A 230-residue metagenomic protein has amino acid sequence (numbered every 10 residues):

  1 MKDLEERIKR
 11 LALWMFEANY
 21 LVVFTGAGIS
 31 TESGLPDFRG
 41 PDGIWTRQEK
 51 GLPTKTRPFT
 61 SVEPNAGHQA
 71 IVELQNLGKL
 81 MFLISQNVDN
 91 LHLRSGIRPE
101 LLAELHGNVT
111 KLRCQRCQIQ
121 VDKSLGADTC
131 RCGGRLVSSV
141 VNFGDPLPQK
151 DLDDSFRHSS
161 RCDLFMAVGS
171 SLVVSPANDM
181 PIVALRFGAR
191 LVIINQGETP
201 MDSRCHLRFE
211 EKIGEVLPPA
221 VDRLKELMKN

Functional and structural regions predicted by a protein language model:
M1-N230: Conserved catalytic core of sirtuin-type NAD+-dependent deacylases
